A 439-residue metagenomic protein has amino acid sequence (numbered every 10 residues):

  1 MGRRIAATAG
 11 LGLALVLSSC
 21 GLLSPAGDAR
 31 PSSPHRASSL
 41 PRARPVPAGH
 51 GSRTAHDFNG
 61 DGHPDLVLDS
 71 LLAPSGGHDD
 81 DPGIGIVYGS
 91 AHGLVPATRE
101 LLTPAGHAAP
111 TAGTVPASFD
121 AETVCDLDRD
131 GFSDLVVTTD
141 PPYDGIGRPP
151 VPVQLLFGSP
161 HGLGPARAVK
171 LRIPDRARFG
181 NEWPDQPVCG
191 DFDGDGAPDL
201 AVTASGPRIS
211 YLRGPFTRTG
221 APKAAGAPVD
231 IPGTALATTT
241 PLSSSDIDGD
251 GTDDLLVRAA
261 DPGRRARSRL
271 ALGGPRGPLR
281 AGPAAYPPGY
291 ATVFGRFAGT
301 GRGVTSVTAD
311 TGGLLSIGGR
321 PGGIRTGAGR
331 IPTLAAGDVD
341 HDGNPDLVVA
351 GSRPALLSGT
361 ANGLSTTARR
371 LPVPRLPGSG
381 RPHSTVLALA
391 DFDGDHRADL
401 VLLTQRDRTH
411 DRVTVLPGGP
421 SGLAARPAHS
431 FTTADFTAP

Functional and structural regions predicted by a protein language model:
G2-P439: Beta-propeller-forming repeat regions
